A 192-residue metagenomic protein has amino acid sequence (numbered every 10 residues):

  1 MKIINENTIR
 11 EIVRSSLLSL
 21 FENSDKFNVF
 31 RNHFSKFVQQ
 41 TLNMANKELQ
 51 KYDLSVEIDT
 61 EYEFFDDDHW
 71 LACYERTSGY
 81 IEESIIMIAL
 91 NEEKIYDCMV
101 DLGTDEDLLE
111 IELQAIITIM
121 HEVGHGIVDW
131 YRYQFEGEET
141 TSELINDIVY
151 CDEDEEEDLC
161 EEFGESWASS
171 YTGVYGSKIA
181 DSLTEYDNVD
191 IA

Functional and structural regions predicted by a protein language model:
M1-N23: Protein-protein interaction and targeting regions used for scaffolding, dimerization, and localization
I3-I4, E22-N32, W130, E139-T140: N-terminal low-structure segments adjacent to metalloprotease catalytic domains across cellular compartments
R31-S55: Zn2+-dependent metallopeptidase catalytic core
V56-F64: Long, charged, glycine-rich C-terminal linkers/tails
E63, D67-L113, V123-W130: Active-site scaffold of zinc-dependent metalloenzymes
L90, L113, W130, G137-A192: Metalloprotease/metallohydrolase-associated module, dominated by Zn2+-dependent proteases
I119: A conserved beta-strand element that flanks and buttresses the S-adenosyl-L-methionine
